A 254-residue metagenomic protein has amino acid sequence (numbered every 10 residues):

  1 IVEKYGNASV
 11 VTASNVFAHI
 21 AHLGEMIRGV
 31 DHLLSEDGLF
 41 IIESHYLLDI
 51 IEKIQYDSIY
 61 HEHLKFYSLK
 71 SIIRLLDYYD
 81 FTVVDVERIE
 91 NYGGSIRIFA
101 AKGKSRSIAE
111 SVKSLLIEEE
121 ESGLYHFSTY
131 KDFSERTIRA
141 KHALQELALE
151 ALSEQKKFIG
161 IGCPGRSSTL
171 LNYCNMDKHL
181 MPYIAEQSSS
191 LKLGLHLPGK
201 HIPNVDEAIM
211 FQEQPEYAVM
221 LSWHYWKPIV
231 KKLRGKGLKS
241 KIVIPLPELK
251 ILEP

Functional and structural regions predicted by a protein language model:
I1, E146-K231, K236-L238: A solvent-exposed beta-alpha-beta segment
S9-T12: A conserved beta-strand element that flanks and buttresses the S-adenosyl-L-methionine
V16: Hydrophobic adenine-recognition pocket in adenosine-nucleotide-binding enzymes
G24-L39, R234: A short glycine-rich, Lys/Arg-flanked "PGG" loop and its adjoining helix->strand segment in the class I
D37-H45, K241-P247: Conserved beta-strand signature within the Rossmann-like core of class I S-adenosyl-L-methionine
I42-K65, L69-S71, L76: Short, glycine-/aromatic-enriched active-site segment of Class I SAM-dependent methyltransferases
F81-Y92: Conserved S-adenosyl-L-methionine
Y92-R136: Flexible, glycine-/basic-rich loop-and-beta segments that form/coincide with the SAM-dependent methyltransferase
